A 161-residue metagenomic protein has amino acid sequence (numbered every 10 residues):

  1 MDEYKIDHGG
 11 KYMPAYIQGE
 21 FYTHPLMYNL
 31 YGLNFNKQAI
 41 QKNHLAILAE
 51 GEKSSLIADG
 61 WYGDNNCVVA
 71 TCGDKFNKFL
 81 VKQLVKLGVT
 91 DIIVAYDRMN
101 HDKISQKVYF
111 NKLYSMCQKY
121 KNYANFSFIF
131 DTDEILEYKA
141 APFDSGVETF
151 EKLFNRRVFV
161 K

Functional and structural regions predicted by a protein language model:
M1-L87: Phosphate-handling DNA/RNA-contact segment within nucleic-acid enzymes
H44, L56-K161: TOPRIM fold recognition
